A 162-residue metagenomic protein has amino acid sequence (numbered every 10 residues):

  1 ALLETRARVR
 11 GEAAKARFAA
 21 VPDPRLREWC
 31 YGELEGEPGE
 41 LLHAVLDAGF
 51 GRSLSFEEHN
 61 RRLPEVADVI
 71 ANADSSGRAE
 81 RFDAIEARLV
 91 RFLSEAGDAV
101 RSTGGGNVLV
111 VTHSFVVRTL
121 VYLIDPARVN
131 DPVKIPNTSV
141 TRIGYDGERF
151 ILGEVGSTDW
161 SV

Functional and structural regions predicted by a protein language model:
A1, V117-R118: Short, well-ordered alpha-helical microsegments
A1-A7, F92-A96, D125-P126: Short, well-ordered amphipathic alpha-helices
A1-L54, I135: Phosphate-coordination/substrate-recognition cap region in phosphate-metabolizing enzymes
W29-L41, D83, D98-N107, R118-V162: Acidic, low-complexity terminal tails and accessory targeting/binding regions of phosphate-metabolizing enzymes
D47-A84: Short glycine/proline- and acidic residue-enriched helix-loop micro-motifs that form flexible lids or anion-recognition
A73-T103: A mid-sequence, solvent-exposed acidic-amphipathic segment
H113: Short, conserved phosphate/pyrophosphate- and ester-handling motifs at nucleotide-, phospho-/glycolipid
